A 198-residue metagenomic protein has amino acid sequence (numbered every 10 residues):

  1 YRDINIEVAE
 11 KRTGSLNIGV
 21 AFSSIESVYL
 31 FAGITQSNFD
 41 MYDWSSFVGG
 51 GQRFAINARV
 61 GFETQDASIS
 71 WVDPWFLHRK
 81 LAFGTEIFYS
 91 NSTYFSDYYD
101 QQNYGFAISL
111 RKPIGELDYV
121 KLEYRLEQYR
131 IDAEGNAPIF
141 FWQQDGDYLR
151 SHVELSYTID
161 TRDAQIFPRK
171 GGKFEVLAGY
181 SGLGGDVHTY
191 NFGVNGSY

Functional and structural regions predicted by a protein language model:
Y1-F167, G172-K173: Gram-negative/organellar outer-membrane beta-barrel architecture
Y104-L110, G172-G182, V187-Y198: Transmembrane beta-barrel strand/turn architecture of Gram-negative outer membrane proteins
